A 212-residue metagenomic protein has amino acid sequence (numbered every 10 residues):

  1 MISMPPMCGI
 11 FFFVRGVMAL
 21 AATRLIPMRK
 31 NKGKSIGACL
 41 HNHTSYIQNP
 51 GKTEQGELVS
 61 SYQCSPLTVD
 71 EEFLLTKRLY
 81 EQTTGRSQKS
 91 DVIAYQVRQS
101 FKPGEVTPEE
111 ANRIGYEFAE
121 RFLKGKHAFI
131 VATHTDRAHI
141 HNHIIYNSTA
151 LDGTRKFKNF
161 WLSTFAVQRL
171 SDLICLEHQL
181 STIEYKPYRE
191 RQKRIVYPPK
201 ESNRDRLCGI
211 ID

Functional and structural regions predicted by a protein language model:
M1: Cysteine-centered metal-binding/redox modules
P5-D212: N-terminal nicking endonuclease/strand-transfer module with a His-rich metal-binding environment and a catalytic Tyr
